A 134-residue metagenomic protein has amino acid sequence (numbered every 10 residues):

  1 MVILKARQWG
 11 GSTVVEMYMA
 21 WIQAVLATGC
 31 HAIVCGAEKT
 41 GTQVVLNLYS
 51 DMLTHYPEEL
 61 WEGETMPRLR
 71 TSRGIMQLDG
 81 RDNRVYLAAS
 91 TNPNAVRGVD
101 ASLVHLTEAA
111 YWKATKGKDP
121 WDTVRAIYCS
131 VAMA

Functional and structural regions predicted by a protein language model:
M1-A134: Phosphate/NTP-binding elements of NTP-utilizing enzymes
